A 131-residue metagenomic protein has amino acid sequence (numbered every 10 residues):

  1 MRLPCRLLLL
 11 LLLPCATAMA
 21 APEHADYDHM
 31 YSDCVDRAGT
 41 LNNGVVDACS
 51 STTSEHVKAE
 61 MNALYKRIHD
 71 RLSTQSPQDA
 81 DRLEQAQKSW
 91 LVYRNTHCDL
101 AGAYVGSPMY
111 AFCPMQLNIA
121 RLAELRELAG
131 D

Functional and structural regions predicted by a protein language model:
M1-L3: N-terminal secretory signal peptides that target proteins for export/translocation
R6-A16: Bacterial N-terminal signal peptides
M19-D131: N-terminal alpha-helical modules
